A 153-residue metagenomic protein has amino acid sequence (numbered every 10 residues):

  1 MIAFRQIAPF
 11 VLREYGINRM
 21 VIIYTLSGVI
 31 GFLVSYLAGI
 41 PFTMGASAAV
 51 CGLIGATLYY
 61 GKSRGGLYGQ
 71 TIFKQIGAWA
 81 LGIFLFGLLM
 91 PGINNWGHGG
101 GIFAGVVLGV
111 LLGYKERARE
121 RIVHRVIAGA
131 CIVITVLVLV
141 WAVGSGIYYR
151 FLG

Functional and structural regions predicted by a protein language model:
M1-G153: A detector for small-residue-rich transmembrane helices and their helix-helix packing motifs
